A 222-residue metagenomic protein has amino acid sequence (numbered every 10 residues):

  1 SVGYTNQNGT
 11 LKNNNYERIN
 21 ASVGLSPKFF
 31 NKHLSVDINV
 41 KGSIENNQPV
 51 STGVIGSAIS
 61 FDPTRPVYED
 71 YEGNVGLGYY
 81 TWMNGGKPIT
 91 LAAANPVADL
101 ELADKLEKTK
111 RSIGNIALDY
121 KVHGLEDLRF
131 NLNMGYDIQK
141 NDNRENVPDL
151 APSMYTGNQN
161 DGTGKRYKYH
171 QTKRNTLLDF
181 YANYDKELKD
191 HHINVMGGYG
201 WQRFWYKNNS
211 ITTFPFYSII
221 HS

Functional and structural regions predicted by a protein language model:
S1, I116-E126: Long hydrophobic segments that form regular secondary structure
S1, T5-N15: Surface-exposed beta-strand-turn/loop segments characteristic of Gram-negative outer-membrane beta-barrels
T10-L11, G24-I113, N131-S222: Surface-exposed loop/interface segments of Gram-negative outer-membrane beta-barrel transport/assembly proteins
Y16-S22: Transmembrane beta-barrel architecture of outer membranes
